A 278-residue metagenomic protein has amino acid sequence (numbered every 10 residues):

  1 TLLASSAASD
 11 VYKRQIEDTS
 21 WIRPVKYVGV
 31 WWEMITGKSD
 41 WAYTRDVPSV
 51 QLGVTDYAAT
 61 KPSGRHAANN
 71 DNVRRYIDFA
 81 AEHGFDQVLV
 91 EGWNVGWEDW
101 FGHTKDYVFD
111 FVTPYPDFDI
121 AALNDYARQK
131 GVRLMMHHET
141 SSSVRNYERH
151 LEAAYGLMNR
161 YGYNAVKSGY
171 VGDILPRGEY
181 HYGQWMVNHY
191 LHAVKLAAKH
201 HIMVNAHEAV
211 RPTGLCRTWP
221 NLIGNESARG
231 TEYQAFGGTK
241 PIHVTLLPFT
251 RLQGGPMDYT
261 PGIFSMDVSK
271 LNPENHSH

Functional and structural regions predicted by a protein language model:
L2-A4, A8, Y12: Single conserved hydrophobic/aromatic residue that forms the stacking wall/gate of nucleotide- or nucleobase-binding
R14-I16: GHKL-family ATPase ATP-binding module
D18, G29, K38, L52-D71 (+3 more regions): Pre-Walker A segment
R23: Phosphate/adenylate-binding glycine loop and adjacent helical scaffold
V28, A80, A127: Conserved hydrophobic/aromatic pocket- or pore-lining residues that grip, position, or stack substrates in active sites
M34-R45, G53-N72, H137-H150: Active-site mouth loops of central-metabolism enzymes
N72-W93, R160-N164: Catalytic domains of carbohydrate-active enzymes, especially glycoside hydrolases
E91-H276: Aromatic- and carboxylate-enriched substrate-binding clefts and catalytic-loop regions of carbohydrate-active enzymes
